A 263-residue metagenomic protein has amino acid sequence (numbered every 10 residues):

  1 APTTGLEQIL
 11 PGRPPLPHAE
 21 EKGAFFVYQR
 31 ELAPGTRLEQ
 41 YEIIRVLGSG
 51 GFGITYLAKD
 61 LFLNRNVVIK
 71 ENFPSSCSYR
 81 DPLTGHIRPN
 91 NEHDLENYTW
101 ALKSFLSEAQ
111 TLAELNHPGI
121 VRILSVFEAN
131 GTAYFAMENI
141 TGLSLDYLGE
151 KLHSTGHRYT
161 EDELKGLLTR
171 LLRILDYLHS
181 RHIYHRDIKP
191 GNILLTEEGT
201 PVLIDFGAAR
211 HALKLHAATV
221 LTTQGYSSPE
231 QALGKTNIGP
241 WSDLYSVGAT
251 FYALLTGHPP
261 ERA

Functional and structural regions predicted by a protein language model:
P82-E114: AlphaC helix of the eukaryotic protein kinase fold
V126: Activation-segment/catalytic-loop signature of the eukaryotic protein kinase fold
N130-S144, L148: Conserved short submotifs of the Hanks-type protein kinase catalytic core that shape the nucleotide-binding pocket
L145-Y159: AlphaC helix of the protein kinase catalytic domain
L167-L168: Activation segment signature within eukaryotic-like protein kinase domains
H179-L195: Catalytic-loop of the protein kinase fold
E230-P240: Conserved end of the kinase activation segment
